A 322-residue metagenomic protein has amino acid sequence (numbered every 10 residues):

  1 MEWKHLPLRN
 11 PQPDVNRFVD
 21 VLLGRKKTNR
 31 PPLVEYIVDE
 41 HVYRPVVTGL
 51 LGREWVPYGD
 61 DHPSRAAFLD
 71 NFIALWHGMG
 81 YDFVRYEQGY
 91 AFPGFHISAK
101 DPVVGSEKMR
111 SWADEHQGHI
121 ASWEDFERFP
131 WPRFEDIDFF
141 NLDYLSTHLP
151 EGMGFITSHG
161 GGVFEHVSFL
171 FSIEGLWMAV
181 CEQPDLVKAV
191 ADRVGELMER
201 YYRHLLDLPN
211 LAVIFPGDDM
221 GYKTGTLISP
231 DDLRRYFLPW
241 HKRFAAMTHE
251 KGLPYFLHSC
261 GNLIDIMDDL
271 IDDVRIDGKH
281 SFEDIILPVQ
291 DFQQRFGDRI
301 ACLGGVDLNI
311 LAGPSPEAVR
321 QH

Functional and structural regions predicted by a protein language model:
M1-G59, R65, R85, P102-E115 (+1 more regions): Active-site loop segments of alpha/beta catalytic cores
A67-Q88, L208: Catalytic domains of carbohydrate-active enzymes, especially glycoside hydrolases
